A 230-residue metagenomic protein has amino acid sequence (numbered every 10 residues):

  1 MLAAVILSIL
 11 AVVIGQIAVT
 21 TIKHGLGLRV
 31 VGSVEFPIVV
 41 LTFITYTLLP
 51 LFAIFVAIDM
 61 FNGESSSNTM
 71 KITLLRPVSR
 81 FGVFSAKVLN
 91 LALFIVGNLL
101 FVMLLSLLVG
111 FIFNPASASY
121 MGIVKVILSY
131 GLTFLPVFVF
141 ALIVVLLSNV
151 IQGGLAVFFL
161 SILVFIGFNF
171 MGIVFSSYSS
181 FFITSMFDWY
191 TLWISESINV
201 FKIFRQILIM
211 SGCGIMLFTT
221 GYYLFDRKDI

Functional and structural regions predicted by a protein language model:
A3-F55, S85-V150, W193-G212: Secretory targeting signals
L10-T21, V150-Y190: Transmembrane helix segments
A53-A57, M70, L105, I143 (+3 more regions): Hydrophobic/aromatic residues in alpha-helical transmembrane segments
M60-L93: Helix-loop-helix units of permease transmembrane domains in multi-pass membrane transporters, especially ABC
G63, R76, L107, F111 (+2 more regions): Transmembrane helix-loop junction
S79-F81, S85, G122, G153-F158: Membrane-helix interface segments
G212-I230: Junction motif at the cytosolic side of a transmembrane helix
